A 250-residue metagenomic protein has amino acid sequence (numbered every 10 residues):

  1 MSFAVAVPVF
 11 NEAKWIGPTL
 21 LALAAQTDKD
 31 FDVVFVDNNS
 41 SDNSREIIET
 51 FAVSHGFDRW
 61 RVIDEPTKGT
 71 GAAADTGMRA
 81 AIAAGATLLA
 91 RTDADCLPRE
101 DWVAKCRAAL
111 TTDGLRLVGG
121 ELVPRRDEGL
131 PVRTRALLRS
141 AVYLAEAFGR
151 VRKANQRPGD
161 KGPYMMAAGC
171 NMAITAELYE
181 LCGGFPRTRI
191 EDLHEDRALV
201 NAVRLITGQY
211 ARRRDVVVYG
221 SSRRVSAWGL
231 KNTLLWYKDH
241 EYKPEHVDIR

Functional and structural regions predicted by a protein language model:
M1-A22: N-proximal low-complexity "stem/linker" segments adjacent to membrane-targeting elements
L21-D30: Short, acidic, metal-binding catalytic loop of nucleotide-sugar glycosyltransferases
D37-E46, C96: A conserved acidic beta->alpha catalytic loop
E65-A84: Glycine-rich, basic loop-to-helix element that forms the pyrophosphate-binding segment of sugar-nucleotide handling
A86-L97: Short beta-strand-to-loop acidic/aromatic patch adjacent to the donor-nucleotide binding site
D101-R133: Conserved donor NDP-sugar-binding/catalytic core segment of glycosyltransferases
E121-R126, L137-Y164: Short, flexible, basic/aromatic active-site loop/helix in glycosyltransferases
I190-L199: Acidic donor-binding loop at a coil-to-helix junction in glycosyltransferase catalytic cores that engages
